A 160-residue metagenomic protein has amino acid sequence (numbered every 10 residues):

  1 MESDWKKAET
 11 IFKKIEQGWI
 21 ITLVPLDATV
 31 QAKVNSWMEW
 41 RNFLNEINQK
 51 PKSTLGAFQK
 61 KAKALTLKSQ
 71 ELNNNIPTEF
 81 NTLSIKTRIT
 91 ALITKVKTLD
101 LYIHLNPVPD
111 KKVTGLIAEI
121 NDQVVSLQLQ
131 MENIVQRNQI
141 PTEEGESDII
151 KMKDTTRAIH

Functional and structural regions predicted by a protein language model:
M1-Q59: Immediate post-signal-peptide N-terminus of mature secreted/exported proteins
F12-L26, V30, I103-H160: C-terminal amphipathic alpha-helix
W40-N48, E71, D100, H104: Short, charged/polar, low-complexity loop and linker segments that flank or interrupt alpha-helical bundles
K50, T54-A57, K63, L67-E71 (+1 more regions): Short, positively charged
Q59-K63, L83-T90, K111-A118: Short, charged, amphipathic alpha-helical segments
K63-T66, Q70, T90-K97, A118-E132: Generic structural signal for well-ordered, non-transmembrane alpha-helical segments in soluble/cytosolic regions
E71, F80-N81, R88, K151-H160: Extended alpha-helical regions
E71-K86, I103-D110: Short, solvent-exposed, charged loop/turn and helix-capping segments that join or cap alpha-helices on peripheral
